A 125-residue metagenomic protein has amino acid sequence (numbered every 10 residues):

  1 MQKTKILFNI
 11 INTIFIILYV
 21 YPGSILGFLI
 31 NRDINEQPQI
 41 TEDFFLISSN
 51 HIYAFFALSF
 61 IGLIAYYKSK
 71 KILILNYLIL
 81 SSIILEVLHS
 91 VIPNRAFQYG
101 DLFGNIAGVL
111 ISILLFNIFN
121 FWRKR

Functional and structural regions predicted by a protein language model:
M1-P93, F97-G100, I106, L110-R125: Bulky hydrophobic segments
